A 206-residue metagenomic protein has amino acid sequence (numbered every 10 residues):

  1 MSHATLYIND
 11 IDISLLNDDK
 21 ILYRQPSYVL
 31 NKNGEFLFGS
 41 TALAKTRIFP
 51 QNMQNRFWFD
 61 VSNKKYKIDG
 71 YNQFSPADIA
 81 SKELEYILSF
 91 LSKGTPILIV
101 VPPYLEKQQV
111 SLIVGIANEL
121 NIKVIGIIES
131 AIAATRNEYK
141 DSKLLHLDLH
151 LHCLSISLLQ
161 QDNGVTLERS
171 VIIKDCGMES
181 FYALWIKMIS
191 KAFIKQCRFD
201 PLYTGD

Functional and structural regions predicted by a protein language model:
M1-Q25, K32, N137-E168, W185: Gly/Thr-rich phosphate-binding beta-strand-loop-beta motif of the actin/hexokinase/Hsp70
D12-V100, E168, I189, Q196: Conserved phosphate-binding loops in N-terminal lobes of ATP-dependent enzymes of the actin/Hsp70/sugar-kinase
L30-N31, I132-T135, C176-S180: A short acidic, often aromatic-flanked loop/helix-cap motif at beta-alpha or helix-coil junctions that lines enzyme
E35, Y104-E106, L151, K174-Y182: Conserved nucleotide-binding/hydrolysis micro-motifs of P-loop NTPases
I48, N52, I79-K82, Q108 (+4 more regions): Charged, alpha-helix-enriched surfaces in structured cytosolic catalytic cores of large nucleotide-utilizing machines
Q73-A77, P103, D175, G205: Conserved phosphate/pyrophosphate-binding and hydrolysis machinery centered on Walker-type P-loop NTPases, extending
P76-Y139: Active-site neighborhood for divalent-cation/phosphate handling
Q160-D206: Phosphate-binding glycine-rich/basic clefts of nucleotide- and phosphate-handling proteins, predominantly
